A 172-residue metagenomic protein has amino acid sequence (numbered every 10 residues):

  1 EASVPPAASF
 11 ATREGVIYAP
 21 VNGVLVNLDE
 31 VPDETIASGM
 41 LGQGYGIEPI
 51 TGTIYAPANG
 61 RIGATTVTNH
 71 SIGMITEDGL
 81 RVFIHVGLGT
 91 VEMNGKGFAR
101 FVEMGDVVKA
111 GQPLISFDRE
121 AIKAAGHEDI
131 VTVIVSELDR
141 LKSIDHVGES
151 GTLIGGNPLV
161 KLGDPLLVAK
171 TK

Functional and structural regions predicted by a protein language model:
E1-K172: Contiguous, well-folded functional domains in the mature portion of proteins
